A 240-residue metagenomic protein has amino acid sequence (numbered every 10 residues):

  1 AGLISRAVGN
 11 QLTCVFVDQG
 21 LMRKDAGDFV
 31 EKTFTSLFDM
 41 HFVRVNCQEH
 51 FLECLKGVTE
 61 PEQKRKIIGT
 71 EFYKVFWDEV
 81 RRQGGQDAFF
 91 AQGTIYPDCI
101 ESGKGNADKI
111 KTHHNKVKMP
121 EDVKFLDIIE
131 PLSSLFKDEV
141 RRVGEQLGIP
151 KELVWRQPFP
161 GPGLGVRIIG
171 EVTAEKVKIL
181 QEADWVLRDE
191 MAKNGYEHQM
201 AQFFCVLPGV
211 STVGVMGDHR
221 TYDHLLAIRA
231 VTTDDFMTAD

Functional and structural regions predicted by a protein language model:
A1-D240: ATP/NTP-dependent adenylation/nucleotidyl-transfer catalytic domains that generate, transfer, or process NMP-activated
